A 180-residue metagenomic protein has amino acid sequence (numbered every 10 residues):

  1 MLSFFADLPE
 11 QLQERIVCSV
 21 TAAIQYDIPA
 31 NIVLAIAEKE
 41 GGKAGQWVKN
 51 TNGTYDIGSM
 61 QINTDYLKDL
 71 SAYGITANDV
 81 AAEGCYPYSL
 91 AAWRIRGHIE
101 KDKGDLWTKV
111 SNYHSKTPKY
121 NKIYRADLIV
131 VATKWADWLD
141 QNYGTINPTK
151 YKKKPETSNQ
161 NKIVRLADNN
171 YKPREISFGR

Functional and structural regions predicted by a protein language model:
L2-T149: Catalytic glycan-binding domains that act on GlcNAc-containing polysaccharides
N147-R180: Low-complexity, Gly/Ser/Thr/Pro-rich intrinsically disordered linker/tail segments
